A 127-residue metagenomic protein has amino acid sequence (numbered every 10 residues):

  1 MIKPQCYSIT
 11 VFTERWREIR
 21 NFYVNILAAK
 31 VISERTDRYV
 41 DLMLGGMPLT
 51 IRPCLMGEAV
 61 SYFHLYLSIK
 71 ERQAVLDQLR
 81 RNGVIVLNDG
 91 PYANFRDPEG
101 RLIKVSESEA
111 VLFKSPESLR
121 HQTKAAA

Functional and structural regions predicted by a protein language model:
M1-R20, P48, F63-L65, V111 (+1 more regions): N-terminal beta-strand motif that seeds the catalytic metal site of vicinal oxygen chelate
I2, D77-A127: Vicinal oxygen chelate
Q5-E14, M43, L55-N82, P91-R96 (+1 more regions): Vicinal oxygen chelate
C6, V31-I32, I85: A structural signal for short, hydrophobic beta-strand segments that form beta-sheets in beta-rich/all-beta domains
R15-K30, Q78-L79: Amphipathic alpha-helical segments
K30-Y62, L102-E109: Conserved short beta-strand elements that form part of the metal-binding/catalytic scaffold of enzyme active sites
